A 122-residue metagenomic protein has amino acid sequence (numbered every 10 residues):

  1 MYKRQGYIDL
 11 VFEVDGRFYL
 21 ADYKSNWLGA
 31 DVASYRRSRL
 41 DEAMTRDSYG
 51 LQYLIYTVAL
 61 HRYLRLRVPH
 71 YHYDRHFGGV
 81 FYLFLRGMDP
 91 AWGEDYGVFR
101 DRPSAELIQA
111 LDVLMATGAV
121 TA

Functional and structural regions predicted by a protein language model:
K3-A122: Structural signature of nuclease core domains in nucleic-acid processing machines
